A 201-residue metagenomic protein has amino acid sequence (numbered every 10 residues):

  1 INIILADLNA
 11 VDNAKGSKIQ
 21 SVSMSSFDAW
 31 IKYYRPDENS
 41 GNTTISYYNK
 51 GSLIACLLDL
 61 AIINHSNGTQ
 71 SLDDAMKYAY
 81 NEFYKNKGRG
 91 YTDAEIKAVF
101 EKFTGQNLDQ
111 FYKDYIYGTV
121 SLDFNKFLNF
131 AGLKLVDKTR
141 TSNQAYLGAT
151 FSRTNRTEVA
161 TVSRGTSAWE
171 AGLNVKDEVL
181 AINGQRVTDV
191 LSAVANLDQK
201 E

Functional and structural regions predicted by a protein language model:
I1-S17: Zinc-dependent metallopeptidase catalytic helix centered on the HExxH motif and its immediate flanking segment
N2, N67-Y78, L173-N174, S192-A195: Composition- and surface-driven signal marking solvent-exposed, interaction-prone regions in large proteins
D12, W30-L128: Amphipathic alpha-helical substructures
G16-R35: Active-site-adjacent bridging/hinge elements
K85-E201: Beta/coil-rich, acidic/histidine-enriched accessory regions frequently appended to metallopeptidases
